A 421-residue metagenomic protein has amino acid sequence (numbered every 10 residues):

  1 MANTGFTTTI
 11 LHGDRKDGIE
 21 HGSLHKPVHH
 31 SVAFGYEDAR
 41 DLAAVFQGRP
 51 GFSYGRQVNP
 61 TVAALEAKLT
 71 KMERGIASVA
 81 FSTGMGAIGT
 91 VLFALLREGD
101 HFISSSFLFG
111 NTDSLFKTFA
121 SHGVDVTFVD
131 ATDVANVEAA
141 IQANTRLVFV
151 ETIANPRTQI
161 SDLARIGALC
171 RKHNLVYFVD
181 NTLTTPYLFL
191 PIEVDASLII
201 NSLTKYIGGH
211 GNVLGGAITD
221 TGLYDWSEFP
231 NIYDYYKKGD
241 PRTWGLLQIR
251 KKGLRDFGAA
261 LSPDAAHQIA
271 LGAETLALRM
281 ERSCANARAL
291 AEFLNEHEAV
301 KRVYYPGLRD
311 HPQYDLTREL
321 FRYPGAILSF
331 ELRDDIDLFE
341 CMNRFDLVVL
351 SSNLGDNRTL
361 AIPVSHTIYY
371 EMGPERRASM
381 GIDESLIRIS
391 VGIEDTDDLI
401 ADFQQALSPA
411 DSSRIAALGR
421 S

Functional and structural regions predicted by a protein language model:
M1-N59, A67, I387: N-terminal "arm"/small-domain region of PLP-dependent enzymes with the aminotransferase-like
A2, I10-I19, S78-H297, Y304 (+2 more regions): Conserved PLP-enzyme active-site core in the AAT-like
R15-D17, H30-Y36, K205, G222 (+6 more regions): Glycine-rich beta-alpha junction loops
A33, D38-G89, N111-T118: Conserved N-terminal alpha-helix of the aminotransferase class I/II PLP-enzyme fold
P50, I76, L214, A265 (+3 more regions): Short amphipathic alpha-helical segments
G55, Q268-L278, G325-R333, R388-G392: Short, well-ordered beta-strand elements within core beta-sheets of diverse protein domains
K117, V126-T127, A143-R146, I336 (+1 more regions): PLP-dependent enzyme catalytic core of the Aspartate aminotransferase-like
F257-A259, E281-R358, M372-A378, I415-L418: Conserved small-domain helix->loop->beta segment predominantly found in fold-type I
